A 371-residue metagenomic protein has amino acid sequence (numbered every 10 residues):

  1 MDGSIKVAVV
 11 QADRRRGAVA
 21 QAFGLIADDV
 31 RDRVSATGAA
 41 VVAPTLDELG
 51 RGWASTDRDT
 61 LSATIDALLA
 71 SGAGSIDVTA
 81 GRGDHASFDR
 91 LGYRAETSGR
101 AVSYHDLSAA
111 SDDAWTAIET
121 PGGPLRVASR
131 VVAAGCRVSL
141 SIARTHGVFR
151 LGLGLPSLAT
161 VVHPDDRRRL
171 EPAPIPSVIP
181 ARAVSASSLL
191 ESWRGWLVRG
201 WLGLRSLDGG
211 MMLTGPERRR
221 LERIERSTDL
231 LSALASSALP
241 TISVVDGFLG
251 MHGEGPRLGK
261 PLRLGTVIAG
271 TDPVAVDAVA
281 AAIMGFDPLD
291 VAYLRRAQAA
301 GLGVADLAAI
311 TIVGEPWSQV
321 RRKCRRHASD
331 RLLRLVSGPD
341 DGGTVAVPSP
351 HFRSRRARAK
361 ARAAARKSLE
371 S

Functional and structural regions predicted by a protein language model:
D2-S371: Extended, low-polarity segments enriched in aliphatic/aromatic residues
